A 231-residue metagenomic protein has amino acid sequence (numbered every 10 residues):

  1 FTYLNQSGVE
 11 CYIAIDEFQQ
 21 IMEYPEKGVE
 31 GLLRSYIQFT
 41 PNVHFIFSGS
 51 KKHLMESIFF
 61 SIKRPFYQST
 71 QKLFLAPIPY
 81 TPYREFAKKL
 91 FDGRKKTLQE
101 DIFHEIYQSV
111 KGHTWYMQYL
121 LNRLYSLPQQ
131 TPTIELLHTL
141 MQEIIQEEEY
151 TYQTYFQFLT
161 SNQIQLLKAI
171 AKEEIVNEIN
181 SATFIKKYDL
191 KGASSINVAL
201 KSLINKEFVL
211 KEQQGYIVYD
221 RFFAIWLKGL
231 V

Functional and structural regions predicted by a protein language model:
F1-K51, F60: Conserved Walker B catalytic segment
Q20, S50-L54, I78-Y80, L124: Conserved nucleotide-binding/hydrolysis micro-motifs of P-loop NTPases
P25, L33, I58-F59, A87 (+3 more regions): Short, flexible helix/strand-to-coil boundary loops that buttress conserved ligand/catalytic motifs in alpha/beta
Q38, Y150-V231: C-terminal leucine-rich, beta-strand-based interaction scaffolds used for sensing/assembly
S57-Q108, Q130-T131: Helix-loop-helix "sensor" segment of P-loop NTPases
F103-H104, S126-E148: Conserved C-terminal helix/linker of AAA+ ATPases
F103-S109, W115-Q129, Q165-A171, A182 (+1 more regions): C-terminal helical "lid" of AAA+/P-loop NTPase domains
G112-H113, D220: Short loop-to-helix capping motifs
